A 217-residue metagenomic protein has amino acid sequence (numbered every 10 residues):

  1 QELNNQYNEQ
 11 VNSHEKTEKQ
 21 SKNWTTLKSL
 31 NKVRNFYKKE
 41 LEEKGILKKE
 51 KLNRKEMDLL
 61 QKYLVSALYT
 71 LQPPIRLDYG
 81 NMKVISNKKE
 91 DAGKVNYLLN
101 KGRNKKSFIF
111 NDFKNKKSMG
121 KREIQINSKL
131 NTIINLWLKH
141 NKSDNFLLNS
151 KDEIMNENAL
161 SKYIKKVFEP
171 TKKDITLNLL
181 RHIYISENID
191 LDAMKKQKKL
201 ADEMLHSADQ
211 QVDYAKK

Functional and structural regions predicted by a protein language model:
Q1-L3, I126, N178-H182, M204-S207: Non-catalytic DNA-binding core/recognition domains of DNA-processing enzymes
Q1-N35, P74-I75: N-terminal DNA-binding recognition helix of tyrosine site-specific recombinases/integrases
N31-D78: Basic, Lys/Arg- and aromatic-enriched nucleic-acid-binding interface segment
D58-K62, L68-D91, L191-K195, M204-L205: A short, glycine-centered helix-capping/turn motif at helix boundaries that positions DNA-contacting or catalytic
V65, G80, L177-D192, L200-A201: Short, basic/aromatic-rich helical patch in the C-terminal catalytic core of site-specific tyrosine
M82-S128: Conserved tyrosine-mediated DNA breakage-rejoining catalytic core shared by Y-recombinases
E123-L180, Y184, I189: Active-site/catalytic core of tyrosine-dependent DNA strand-transfer enzymes
K173-D174, D192-K216: Short, polar N-cap/turn motifs at the start of nucleic acid-interacting alpha helices
